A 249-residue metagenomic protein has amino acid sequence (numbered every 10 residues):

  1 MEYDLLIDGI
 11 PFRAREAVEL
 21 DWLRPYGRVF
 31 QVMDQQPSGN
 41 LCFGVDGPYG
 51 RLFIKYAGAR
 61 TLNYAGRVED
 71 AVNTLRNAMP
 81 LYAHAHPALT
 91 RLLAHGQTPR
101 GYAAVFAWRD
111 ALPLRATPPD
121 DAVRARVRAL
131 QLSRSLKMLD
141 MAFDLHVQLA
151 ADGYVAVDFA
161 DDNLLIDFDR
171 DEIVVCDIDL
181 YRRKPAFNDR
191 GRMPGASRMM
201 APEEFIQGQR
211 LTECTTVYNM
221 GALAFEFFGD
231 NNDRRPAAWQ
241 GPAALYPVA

Functional and structural regions predicted by a protein language model:
M1-Q31: Juxta-kinase regulatory segment immediately upstream of eukaryotic protein kinase catalytic domains
Q31-V32, S38-Y82: ATP-binding glycine-rich loop module of kinase domains
R91-Y102: Short beta-strand micro-motifs within the conserved protein kinase catalytic domain, predominantly in the N-lobe
H146-D167: Catalytic-loop of the protein kinase fold
N163-I178: Conserved protein kinase catalytic/activation segment
D189-E204: Conserved activation segment of eukaryotic-like protein kinases, specifically the C-terminal portion of the activation
E203-E213: Conserved end of the kinase activation segment
